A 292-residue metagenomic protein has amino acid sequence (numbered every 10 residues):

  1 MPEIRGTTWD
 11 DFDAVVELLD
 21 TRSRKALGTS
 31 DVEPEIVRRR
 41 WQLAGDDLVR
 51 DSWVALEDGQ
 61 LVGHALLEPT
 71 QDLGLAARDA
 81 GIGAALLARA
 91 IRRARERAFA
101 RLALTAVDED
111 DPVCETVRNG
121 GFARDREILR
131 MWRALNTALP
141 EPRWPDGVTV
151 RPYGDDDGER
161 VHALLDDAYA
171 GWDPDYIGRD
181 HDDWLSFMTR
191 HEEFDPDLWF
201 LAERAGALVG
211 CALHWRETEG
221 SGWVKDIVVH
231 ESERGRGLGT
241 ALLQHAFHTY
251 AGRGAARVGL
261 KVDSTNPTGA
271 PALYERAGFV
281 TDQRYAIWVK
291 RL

Functional and structural regions predicted by a protein language model:
P2-E17, T149-A163: A short beta-loop-alpha structural element at the N-terminal edge of CoA-dependent acyl/N-acetyltransferase catalytic
T7-D10, L19-R97, R204-A205, V209-G222: Conserved donor-binding loop and adjoining core beta-sheet/short helix segment in diverse acyl/aminoacyl transferases
E35-V37, P140-G222: Flexible, substrate/cofactor-facing loop regions flanked by secondary structure within enzyme catalytic domains
D51-V54, L198-L201, Q244: Hydrophobic beta-strand residues of extracellular immunoglobulin-like
L61, E68-G147, A286-K290: Acyl-donor-binding surface of acyltransferase catalytic domains
A80-R93, D226-V229, G235-G252, R257 (+1 more regions): Conserved acetyl-CoA-binding loop-helix of GNAT-fold acetyltransferases
A94-D108, S221, Y250-V262: Conserved GNAT acetyl-CoA-binding A-motif
R130-T149, A256-P271, A277-L292: C-terminal "cap" of GNAT-fold acetyltransferases
